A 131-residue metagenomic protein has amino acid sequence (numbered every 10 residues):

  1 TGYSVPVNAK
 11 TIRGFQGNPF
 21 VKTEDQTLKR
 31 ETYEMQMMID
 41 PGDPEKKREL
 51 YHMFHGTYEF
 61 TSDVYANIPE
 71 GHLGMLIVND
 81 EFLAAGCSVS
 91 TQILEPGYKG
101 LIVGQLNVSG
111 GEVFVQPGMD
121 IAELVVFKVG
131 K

Functional and structural regions predicted by a protein language model:
T1-K131: DUTPase catalytic domain/fold
